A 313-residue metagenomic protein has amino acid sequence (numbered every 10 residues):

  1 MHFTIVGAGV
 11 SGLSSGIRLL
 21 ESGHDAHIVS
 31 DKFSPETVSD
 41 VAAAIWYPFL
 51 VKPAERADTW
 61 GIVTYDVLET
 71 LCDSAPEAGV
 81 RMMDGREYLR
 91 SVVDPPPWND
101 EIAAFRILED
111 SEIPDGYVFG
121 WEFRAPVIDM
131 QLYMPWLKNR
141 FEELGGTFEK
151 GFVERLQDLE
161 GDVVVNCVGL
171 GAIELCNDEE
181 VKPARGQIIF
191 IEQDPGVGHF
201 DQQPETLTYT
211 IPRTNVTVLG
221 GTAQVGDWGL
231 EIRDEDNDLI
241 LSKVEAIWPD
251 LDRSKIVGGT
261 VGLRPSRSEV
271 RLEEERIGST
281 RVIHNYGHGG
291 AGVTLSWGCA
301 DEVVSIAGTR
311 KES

Functional and structural regions predicted by a protein language model:
M1-G9: Beta1/beta-strand and adjacent pyrophosphate-binding region of the FAD-binding site in flavoprotein oxidoreductases
V6, E160-G169, A300: Short hydrophobic core segments
E21-D40: Glycine-rich FAD pyrophosphate-binding loop
A43-P48, M83-Y88, I173-D201, L241-D252 (+1 more regions): Central beta-strand plus flanking loop segment that forms part of the substrate or channel wall within the catalytic
V63-L144, R267: Flavin (FAD/FMN) cofactor-binding and adjacent substrate-gating region of FAD-dependent oxidoreductase domains
S111, W136, S254-S313: C-terminal catalytic lobe of FAD-dependent flavoproteins
G146-E160: A conserved short coil-to-beta-strand element within the FAD-binding core of flavoproteins
G196-V197, T214-V218, V225-P265, R276-G278: Flavin-binding catalytic cores
